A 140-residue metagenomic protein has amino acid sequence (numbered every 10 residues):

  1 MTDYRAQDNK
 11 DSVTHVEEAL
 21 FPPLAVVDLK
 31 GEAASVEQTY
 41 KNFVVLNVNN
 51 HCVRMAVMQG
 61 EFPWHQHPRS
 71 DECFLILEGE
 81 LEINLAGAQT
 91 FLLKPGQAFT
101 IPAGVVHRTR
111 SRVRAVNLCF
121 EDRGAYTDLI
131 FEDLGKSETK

Functional and structural regions predicted by a protein language model:
M1-R54, L134-K140: A short, N-terminal "cap"/entry segment at the start of jelly-roll beta-barrel domains of the cupin/DSBH fold
Q38-T39, C52-P68: Conserved short histidine dyad/triad with adjacent acidic residue
L46, N84-A86, R110: A generic structural motif
N49, L77-E78, K94-P95, V113: A cytosolic small-molecule/anion-sensing beta-strand core signal
C52, E61, E80-E82, V106 (+2 more regions): Structural motif
V57-M58, H67-A86, F120: Short, conserved beta-strand element in jelly-roll/cupin
G87-A103: Short acidic-glycine-tyrosine-enriched beta hairpin
A103-I130: Ligand-binding loop in jelly-roll beta-barrel domains
